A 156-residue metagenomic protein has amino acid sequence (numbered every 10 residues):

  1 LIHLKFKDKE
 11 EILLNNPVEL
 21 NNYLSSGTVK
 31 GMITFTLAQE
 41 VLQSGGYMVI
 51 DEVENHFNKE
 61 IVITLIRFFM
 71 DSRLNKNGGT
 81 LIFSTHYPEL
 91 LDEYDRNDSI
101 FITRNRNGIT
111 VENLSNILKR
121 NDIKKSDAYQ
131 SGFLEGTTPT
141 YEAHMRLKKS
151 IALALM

Functional and structural regions predicted by a protein language model:
L1, K5-F6, I63-M156: C-terminal lobe/lid and adjacent interdomain/linker elements of RecA-like ASCE P-loop ATPase modules
L1-Q39, V53-K59: Conserved ABC ATPase signature
K30-G31, G45-G46, T80: Conserved active-site beta-strand-loop modules that form the wall/rim of enzyme catalytic pockets and either contain
A38-G46: Short basic/glycine-enriched coil/helix segment immediately N-terminal to the Walker B
L42, F57-V62, Y94-D95: Conserved ATPase-coupling elements of RecA-like P-loop NTPase cores
M48-D51: Catalytic Walker B motif of ABC-type/P-loop ATPase nucleotide-binding domains
